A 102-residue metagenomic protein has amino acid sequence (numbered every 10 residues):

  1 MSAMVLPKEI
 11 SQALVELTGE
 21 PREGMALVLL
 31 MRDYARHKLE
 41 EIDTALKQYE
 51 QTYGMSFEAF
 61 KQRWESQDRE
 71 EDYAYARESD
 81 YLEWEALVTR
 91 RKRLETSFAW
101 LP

Functional and structural regions predicted by a protein language model:
M1-R63, K92-P102: Small, basic N-terminal interaction modules of short regulatory proteins
A59, W64, S79, A86: Solvent-exposed, flexible loop/coil residues
D68-E83: Short, glycine/alanine-rich amphipathic alpha-helical segment that often forms an alpha-turn-alpha hairpin
L82-T89, L94-E95: Short, contiguous alpha-helical
